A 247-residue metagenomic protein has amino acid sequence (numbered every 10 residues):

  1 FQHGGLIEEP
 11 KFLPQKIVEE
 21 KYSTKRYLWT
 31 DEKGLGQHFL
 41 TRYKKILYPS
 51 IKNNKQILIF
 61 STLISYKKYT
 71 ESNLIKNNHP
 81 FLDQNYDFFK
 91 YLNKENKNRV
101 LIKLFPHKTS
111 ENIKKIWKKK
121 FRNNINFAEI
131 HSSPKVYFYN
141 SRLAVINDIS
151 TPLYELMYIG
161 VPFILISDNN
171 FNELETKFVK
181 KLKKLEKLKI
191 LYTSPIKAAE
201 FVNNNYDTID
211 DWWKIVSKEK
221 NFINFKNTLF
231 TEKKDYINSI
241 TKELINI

Functional and structural regions predicted by a protein language model:
F1, W29, K103, I166-D168: Generic beta-sheet signal
F1-L40, L153: Active-site and donor-binding regions of nucleotide-sugar-utilizing enzymes
E8-P10, K33-Q37, K67-K68, K108-I116 (+1 more regions): Short, charged/polar "capping" segments at the starts of alpha-helices and the immediately preceding loops
S23-T24, K97, G160-P162: A short helix->loop->beta-strand "cap" motif at the edges of active sites that frequently abuts
G34-F39, K52, S61, K118 (+2 more regions): Catalytic binding pocket for nucleotide-activated donors in carbohydrate/polymer assembly enzymes
L40-K119: Conserved catalytic-core segment of nucleotide-activated headgroup transferases in glycan assembly
K103-I159, N169-N170: Donor nucleotide-activated moiety binding/catalytic core segment of transferases that use nucleotide-activated donors
K226-I247: C-terminal alpha-helical cap of glycosyltransferases
